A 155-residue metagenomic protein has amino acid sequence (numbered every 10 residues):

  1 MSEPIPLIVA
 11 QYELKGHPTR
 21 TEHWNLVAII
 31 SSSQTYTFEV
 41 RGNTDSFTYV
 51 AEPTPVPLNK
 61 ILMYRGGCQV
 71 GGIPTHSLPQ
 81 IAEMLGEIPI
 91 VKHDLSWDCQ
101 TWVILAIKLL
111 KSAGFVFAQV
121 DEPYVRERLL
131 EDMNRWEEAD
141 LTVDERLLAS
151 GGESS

Functional and structural regions predicted by a protein language model:
M1-W97: Non-catalytic ligand/cofactor/substrate-binding and regulatory segments of enzyme domains
G86-S155: Activation targets extended, charge/polar-rich intrinsically disordered C-terminal tails
